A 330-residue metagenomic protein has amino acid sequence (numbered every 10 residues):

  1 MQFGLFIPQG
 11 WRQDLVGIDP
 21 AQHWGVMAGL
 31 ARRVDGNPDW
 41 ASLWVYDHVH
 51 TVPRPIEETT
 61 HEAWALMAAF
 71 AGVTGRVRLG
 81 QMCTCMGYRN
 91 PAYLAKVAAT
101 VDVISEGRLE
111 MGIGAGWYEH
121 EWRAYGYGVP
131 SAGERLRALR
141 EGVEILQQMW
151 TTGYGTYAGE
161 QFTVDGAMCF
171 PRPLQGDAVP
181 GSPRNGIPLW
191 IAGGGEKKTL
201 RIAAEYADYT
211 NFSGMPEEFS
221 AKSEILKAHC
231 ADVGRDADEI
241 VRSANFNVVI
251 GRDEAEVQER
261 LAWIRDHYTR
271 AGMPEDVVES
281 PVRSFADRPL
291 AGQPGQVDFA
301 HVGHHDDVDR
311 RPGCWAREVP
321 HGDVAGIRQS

Functional and structural regions predicted by a protein language model:
M1-V73, N185-I187: N-terminal beta1-alpha1-beta2 module of alpha/beta enzyme domains
F3-I7, A41-V45, R78-Q81, L109-I113 (+4 more regions): Hydrophobic faces of well-ordered beta-strands that scaffold small-molecule active sites in alpha/beta enzyme cores
I7, G36-D39, A132-P183, S213-H305 (+2 more regions): An alpha-helical appendage that flanks or caps ligand/catalytic pockets
Q9-G25, T84-A92, G133, N185-G195 (+2 more regions): Active-site mouth loops of central-metabolism enzymes
A21-D35, L94-V97, A192-E205, R260-W263 (+1 more regions): Short, acidic/polar
R32-N37, M67-R76, A98, D102-R108 (+2 more regions): Acidic (Asp/Glu)-rich catalytic clusters
P55-I56, G87-Y206, S220, E224 (+1 more regions): Internal, glycine-rich beta/alpha segment that forms the wall or movable "lid" of small-molecule/cofactor binding
E57-G80, A138-M149, V324-R328: Alpha-helix-loop-beta-strand connector modules within alpha/beta enzyme cores
